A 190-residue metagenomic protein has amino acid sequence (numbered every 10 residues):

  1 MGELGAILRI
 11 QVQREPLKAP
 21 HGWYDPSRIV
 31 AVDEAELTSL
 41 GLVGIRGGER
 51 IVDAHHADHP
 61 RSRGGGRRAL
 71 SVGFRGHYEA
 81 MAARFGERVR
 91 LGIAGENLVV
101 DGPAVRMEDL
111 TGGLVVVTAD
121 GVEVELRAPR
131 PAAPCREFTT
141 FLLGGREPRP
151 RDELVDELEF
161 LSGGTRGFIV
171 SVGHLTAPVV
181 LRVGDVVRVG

Functional and structural regions predicted by a protein language model:
M1-G190: Metal-cofactor-dependent catalytic cores
